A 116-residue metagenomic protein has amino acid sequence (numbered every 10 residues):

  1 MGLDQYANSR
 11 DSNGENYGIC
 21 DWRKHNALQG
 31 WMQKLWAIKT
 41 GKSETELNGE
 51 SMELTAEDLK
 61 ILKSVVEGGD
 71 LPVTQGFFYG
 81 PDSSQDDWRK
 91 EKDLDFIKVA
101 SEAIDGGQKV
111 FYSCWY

Functional and structural regions predicted by a protein language model:
M1-Y116: Acidic (Asp/Glu-rich) sequence patches and key acidic residues that form negatively charged surfaces used
